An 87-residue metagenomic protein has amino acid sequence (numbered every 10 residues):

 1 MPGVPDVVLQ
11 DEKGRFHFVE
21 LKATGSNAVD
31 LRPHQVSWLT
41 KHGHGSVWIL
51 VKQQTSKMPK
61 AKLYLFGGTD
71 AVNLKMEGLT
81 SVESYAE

Functional and structural regions predicted by a protein language model:
G3: Beta-rich catalytic cores
V7, V29, A71-V72, V82: Intrinsically disordered, low-complexity, compositionally biased regions/tails
V7-L9, G14-G25: Conserved catalytic cores of phosphodiester-cleaving nucleases, focusing on short active-site segments
F16, S26-A28, K57-P59: Short active-site-adjacent helix-start/loop capping segments
L21-A23, G68, S84: Active-site donor-binding loop signature of nucleotide-sugar glycosyltransferases
T24, V29-K52: Short, charged, amphipathic alpha-helix that recurs within catalytic cores of restriction-modification and other
H42-A71: Nucleic-acid nuclease catalytic cores
M76-E87: Charged phosphate-binding loop/patch that engages nucleotide di/tri-phosphates or the phosphate backbone of nucleic
